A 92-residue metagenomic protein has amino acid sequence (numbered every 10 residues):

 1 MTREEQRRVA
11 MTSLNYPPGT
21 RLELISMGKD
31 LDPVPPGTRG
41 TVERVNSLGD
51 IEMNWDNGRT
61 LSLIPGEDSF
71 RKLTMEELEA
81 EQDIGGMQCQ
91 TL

Functional and structural regions predicted by a protein language model:
T2-M11, P17-D83: Basic/aromatic-rich interaction segments and small domains that mediate binding to polyanionic partners
Q82-L92: Non-Sec secretion/translocation targeting segments of pathogen effectors
